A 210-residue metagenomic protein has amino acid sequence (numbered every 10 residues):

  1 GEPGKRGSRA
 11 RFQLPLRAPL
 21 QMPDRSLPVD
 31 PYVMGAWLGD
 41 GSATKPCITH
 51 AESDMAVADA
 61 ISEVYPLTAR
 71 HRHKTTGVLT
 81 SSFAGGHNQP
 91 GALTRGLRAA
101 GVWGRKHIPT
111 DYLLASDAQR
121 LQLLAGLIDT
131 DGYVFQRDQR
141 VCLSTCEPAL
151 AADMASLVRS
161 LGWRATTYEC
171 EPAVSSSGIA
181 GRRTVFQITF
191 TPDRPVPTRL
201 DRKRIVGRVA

Functional and structural regions predicted by a protein language model:
G1-S176, Q187-T189, V209-A210: Intein-associated homing endonuclease modules of the LAGLIDADG/DOD-type, together with closely related HINT-family
I179-V209: Polar, glycine-rich mid-to-C-terminal structural blocks that act as macromolecule-binding/assembly scaffolds
